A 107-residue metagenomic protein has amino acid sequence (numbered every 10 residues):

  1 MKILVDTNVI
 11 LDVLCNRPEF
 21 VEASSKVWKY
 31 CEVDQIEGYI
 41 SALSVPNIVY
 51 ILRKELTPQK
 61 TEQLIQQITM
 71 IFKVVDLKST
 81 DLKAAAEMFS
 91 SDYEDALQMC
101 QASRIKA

Functional and structural regions predicted by a protein language model:
M1-I40, R53-Q63: Short, well-structured N-terminal submotif of metal-dependent ribonuclease cores
T7, A42, S79, D95-M99: Conserved glycosyltransferase catalytic-site signature
N16, L43-S44, L64-F89: Acidic catalytic patch
Q35-G38, I71-K73, K106-A107: Short active-site oxyanion
Y93-A107: Acidic, metal-associated active-site segment
